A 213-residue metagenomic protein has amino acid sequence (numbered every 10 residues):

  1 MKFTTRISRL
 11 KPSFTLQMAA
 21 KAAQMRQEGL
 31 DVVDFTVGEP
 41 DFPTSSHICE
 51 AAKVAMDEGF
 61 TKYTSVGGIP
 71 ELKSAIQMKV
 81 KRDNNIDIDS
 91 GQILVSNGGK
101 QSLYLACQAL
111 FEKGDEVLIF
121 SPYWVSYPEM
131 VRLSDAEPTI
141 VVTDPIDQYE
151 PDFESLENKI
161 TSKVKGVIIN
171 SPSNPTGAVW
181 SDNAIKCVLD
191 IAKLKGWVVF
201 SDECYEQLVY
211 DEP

Functional and structural regions predicted by a protein language model:
K2-G98, L105: N-terminal small-domain helix-loop-helix segment of the aminotransferase-like
M18, A22, Y127, V188 (+1 more regions): Aromatic/hydrophobic pocket-lining residues that form π-stacking "cages" and hydrophobic walls in ligand
M18, F35, A52, I76 (+6 more regions): Generic structural signal for small/hydrophobic residues in well-ordered secondary structure, especially within
M25-E28, S134, L194-K195: Helix C-cap/helix->beta junction micro-motif
S46, I88, E129, A178-V179 (+1 more regions): Conserved catalytic-core motifs of eukaryotic protein kinase domains, centered on the activation segment
S90-G91, Q108-I169, D182: PLP-dependent aminotransferase-like
D144-P213: Active-site phosphate-binding strand-loop segment of PLP-dependent enzymes
